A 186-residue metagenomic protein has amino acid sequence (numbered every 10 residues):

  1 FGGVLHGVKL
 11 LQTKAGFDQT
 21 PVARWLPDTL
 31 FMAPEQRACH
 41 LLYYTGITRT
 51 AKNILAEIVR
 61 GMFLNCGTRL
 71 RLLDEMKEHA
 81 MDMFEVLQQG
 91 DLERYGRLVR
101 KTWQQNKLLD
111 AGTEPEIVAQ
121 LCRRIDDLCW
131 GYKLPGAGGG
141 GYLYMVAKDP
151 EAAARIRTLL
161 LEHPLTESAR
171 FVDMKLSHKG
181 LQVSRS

Functional and structural regions predicted by a protein language model:
F1-L134, Y144-S186: C-terminal nucleotide
G136-G138: A short acidic Gly-Thr/Ser loop motif
G141: Conserved glycine-rich beta-strand-loop-beta hairpin in the small C-terminal domain of fold type I
